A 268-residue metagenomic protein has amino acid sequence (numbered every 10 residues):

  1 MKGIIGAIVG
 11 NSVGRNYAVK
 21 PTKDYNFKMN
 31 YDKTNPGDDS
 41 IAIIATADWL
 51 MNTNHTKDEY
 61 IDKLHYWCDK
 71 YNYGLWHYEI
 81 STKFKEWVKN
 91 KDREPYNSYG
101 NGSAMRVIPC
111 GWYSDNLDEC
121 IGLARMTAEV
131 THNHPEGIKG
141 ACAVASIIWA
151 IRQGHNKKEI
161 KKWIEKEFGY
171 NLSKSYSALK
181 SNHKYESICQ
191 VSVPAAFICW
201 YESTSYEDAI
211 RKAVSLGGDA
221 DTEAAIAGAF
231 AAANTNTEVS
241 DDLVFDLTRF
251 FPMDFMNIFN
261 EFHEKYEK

Functional and structural regions predicted by a protein language model:
M1-K268: Structured, active/binding-site neighborhoods that engage oxygen-rich ligands
